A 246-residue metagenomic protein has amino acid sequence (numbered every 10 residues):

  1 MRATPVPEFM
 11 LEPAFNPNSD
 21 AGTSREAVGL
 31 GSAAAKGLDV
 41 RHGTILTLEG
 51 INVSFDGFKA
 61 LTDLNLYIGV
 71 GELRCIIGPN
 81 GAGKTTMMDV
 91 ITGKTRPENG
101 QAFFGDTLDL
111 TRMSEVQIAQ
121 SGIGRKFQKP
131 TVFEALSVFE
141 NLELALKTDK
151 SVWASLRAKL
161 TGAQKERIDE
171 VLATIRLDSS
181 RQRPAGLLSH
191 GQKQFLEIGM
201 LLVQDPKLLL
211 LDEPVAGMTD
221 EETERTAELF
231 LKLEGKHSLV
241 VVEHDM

Functional and structural regions predicted by a protein language model:
M1-F15: N-terminal acidic, proline/glycine-rich, low-complexity intrinsically disordered segments
F15, D20-M246: Glycine-rich phosphate-binding loops of nucleotide-dependent enzymes
